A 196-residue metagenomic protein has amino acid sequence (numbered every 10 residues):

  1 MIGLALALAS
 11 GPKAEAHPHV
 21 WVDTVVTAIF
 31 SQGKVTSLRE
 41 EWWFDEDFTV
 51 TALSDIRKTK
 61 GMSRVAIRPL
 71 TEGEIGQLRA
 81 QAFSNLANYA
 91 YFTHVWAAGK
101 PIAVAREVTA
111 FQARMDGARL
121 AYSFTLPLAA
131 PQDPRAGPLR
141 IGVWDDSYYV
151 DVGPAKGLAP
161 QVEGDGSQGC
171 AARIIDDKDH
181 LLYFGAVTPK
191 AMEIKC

Functional and structural regions predicted by a protein language model:
M1-A9: Bacterial N-terminal signal peptides
G11-A16: Sec/Tat signal peptide C-region and signal peptidase I cleavage site
H17-V50: Early extracytoplasmic/domain-onset interaction patches
V22-T27, A105-F111, D176-H180, K190: Short structured motifs
A28-S37, F111-G117, Y183: Short, solvent-exposed beta-strand/turn "edge" segments of beta-rich domains on protein surfaces
D47-L128: Structured domain cores in non-transmembrane regions
T109-E163: Surface-exposed, acidic/Ser/Thr-rich flexible loop segments
L139-V143, S147-C196: Glycine-rich, aromatic-bearing surface loops/beta-hairpins
